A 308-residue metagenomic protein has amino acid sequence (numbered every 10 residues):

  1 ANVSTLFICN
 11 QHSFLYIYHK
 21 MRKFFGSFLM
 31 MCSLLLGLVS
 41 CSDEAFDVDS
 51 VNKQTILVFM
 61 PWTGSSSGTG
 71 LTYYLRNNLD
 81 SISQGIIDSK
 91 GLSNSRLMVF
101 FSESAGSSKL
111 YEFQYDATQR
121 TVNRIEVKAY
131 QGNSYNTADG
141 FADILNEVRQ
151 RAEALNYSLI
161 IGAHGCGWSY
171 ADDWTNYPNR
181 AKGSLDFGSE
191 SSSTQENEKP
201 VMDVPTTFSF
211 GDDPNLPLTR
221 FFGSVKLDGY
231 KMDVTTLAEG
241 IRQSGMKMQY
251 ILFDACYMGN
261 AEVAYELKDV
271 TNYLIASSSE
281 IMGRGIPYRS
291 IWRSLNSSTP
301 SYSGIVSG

Functional and structural regions predicted by a protein language model:
H19-L29: Bacterial N-terminal signal peptides that target proteins for export
G37-S40: C-terminal motif of bacterial Sec signal peptides marking the signal peptidase cleavage site
S42-L155: N-terminal extension/subdomain marker
T55-M60, R96-F101, Y157-I161, Q249-F253 (+1 more regions): Structural recognition of the beta-strand scaffold that forms the well-ordered cores of secreted hydrolase catalytic
S65-L75, S107-K109, G167-A171, M258-V263 (+1 more regions): Extracytoplasmic/secreted cell-surface and envelope-processing proteins
S102-V127, N156, I160-L227, S279: Surface-exposed loop and adjacent secondary-structure segments within mature catalytic domains
M246-G308: Active-site-proximal C-terminal subdomain of hydrolase catalytic domains
